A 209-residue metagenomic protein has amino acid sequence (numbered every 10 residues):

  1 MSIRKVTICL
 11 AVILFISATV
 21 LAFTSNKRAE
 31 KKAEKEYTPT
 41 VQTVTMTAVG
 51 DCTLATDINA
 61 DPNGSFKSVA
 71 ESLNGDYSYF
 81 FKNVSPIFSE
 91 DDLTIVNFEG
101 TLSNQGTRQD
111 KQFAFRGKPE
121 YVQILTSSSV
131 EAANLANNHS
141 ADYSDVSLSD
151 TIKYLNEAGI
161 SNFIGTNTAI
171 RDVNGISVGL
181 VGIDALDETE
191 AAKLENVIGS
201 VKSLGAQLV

Functional and structural regions predicted by a protein language model:
M1-R4, E36-T38: Short, Lys/Arg-rich N-terminal segment immediately upstream of the first membrane anchor
I3-N26: Sec-dependent N-terminal signal peptides of Gram-positive bacterial secreted proteins and lipoproteins
A18-V209: Acidic, metal/ion-coordinating pockets
